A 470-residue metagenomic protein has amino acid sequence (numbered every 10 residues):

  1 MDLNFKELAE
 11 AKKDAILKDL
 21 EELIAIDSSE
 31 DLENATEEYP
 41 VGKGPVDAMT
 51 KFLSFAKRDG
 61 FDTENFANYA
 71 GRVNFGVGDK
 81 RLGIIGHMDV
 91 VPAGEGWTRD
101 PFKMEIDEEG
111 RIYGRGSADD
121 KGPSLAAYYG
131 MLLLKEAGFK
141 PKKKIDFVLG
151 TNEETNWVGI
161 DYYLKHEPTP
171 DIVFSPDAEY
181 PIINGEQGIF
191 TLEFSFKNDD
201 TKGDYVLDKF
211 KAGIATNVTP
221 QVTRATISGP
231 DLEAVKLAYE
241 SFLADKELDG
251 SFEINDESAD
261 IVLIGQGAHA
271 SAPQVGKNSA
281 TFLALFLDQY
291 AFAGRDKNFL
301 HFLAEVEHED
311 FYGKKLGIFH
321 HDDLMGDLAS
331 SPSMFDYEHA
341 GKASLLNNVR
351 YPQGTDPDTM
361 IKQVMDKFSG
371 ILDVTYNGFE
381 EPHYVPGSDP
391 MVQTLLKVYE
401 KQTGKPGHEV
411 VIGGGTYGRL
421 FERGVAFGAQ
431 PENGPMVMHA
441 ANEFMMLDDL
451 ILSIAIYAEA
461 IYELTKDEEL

Functional and structural regions predicted by a protein language model:
D2-I112, E136-P141: Acidic/His- and Gly-rich active-site-bordering loop/insert found across diverse amide/peptide-bond hydrolases
L8, A340, E381, Q393-D467: Zn-dependent metallopeptidase/amidohydrolase metal-coordination segment
R81-L149, T155, A441, L447-L452: Active-site metal-coordination/substrate-binding segment of hydrolases, especially metallo-dependent peptidases
M88-V90, I145-T155, D177-P181, I214 (+1 more regions): Acidic, glycine-rich active-site loops and adjacent beta-strand->loop/helix elements that engage anionic groups
P92-D107, F194-K202, E253-L263, G370 (+1 more regions): Acidic-glycine-rich active-site phosphate/pyrophosphate-binding loop
E109, M131-D146, A291-N298, P435-M438 (+1 more regions): Phosphate-handling active-site elements
E154, I160-D161, H166-P352: Midchain, well-structured core segments that form catalytic/ion-binding scaffolds
Y337-V410, G414: Substrate-recognition/cap regions that form aromatic- and gly/pro-loop-enriched pockets for small-molecule ligands
